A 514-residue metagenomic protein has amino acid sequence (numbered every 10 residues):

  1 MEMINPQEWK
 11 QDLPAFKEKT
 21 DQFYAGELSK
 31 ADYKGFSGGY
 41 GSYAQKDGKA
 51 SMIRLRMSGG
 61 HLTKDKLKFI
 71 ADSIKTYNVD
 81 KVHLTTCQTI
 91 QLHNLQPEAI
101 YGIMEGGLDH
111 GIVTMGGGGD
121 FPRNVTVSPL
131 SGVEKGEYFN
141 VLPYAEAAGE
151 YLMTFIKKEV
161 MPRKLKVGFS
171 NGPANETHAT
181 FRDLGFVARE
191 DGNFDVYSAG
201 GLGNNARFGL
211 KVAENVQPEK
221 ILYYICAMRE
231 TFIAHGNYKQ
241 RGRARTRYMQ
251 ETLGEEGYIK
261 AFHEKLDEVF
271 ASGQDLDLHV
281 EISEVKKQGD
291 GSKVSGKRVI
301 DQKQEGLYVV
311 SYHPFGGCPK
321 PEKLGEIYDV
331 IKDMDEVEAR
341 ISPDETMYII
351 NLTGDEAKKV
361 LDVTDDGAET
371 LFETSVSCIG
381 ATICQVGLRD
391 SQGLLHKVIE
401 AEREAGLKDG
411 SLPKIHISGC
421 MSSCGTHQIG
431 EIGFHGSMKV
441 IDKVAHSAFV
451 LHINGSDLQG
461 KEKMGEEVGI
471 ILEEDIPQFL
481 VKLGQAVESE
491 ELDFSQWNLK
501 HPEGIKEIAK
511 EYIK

Functional and structural regions predicted by a protein language model:
M1-K66, A174-N175, F186, G289-G306: N-terminal basic/disordered segments at the start of proteins
M3-N5, M161-K260, G433-L492: Mobile "lid/hinge" segments at catalytic clefts and subdomain interfaces of large enzymes
D21-L28, A50-N193, Y223, H313-K443: Small-residue-enriched alpha-helical segments and adjacent helix-cap loops that form tight helix-helix packing
F36-S42, K68-V79, S198, E230-I233 (+2 more regions): Short amphipathic beta-strand starts and helix->beta connectors
D80-L84, F155-P162, I233-Q250, E268-V285 (+4 more regions): Flexible, glycine/charged-enriched surface loops at secondary-structure junctions
N94, E98-A99, G106-G111, I233-K297 (+2 more regions): Terminal amphipathic helices with adjacent charged low-complexity linkers/tails
L276-I282, D457-M464, V468, L492-I508 (+1 more regions): C-terminal accessory nucleic-acid interaction domains of nucleic acid-metabolism proteins
I300-Y308, P314-I341, L480, A486-S489 (+2 more regions): Long hydrophobic segments that form regular secondary structure
